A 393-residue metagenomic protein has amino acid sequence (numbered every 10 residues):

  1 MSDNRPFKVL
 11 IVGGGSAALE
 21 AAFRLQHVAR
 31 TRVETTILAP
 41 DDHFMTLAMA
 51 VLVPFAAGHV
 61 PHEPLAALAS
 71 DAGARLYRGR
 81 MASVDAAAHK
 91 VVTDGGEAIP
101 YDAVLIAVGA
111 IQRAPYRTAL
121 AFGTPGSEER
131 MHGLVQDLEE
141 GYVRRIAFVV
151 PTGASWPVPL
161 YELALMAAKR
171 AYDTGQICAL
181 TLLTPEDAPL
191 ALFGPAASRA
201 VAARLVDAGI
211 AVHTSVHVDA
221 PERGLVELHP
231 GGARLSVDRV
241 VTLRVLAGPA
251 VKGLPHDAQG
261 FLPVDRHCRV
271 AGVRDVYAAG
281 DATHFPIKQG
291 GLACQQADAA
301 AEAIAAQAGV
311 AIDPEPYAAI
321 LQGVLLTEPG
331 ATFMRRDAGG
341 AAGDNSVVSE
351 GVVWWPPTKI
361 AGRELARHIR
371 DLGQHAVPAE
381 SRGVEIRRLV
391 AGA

Functional and structural regions predicted by a protein language model:
M1-F7, A74-E162, K169-D173: FAD-binding core/adjacent interface of flavoenzyme oxidoreductases
S2-A74, G153-L192, A393: Beta1-alpha1 glycine-rich phosphate/pyrophosphate-binding loop at the start of Rossmann-like nucleotide-binding domains
G14, G95, V108-G109, P230 (+1 more regions): Glycine-rich, N-terminal phosphate-binding loop of Rossmann-like dinucleotide-binding domains
E34-T36, R75-A87, V91, I99 (+2 more regions): A Rossmann-like FAD-binding core segment of flavoenzymes
I37, A154-S155, P159-G175, F261-L262 (+3 more regions): Active-site substrate-recognition segment that forms the wall of the catalytic cavity or substrate channel
A119-Y142, R234-Q296: FAD-site-proximal beta/loop scaffold in flavoenzymes
A279-P329: A conserved FAD-binding loop/helix module that cradles the flavin
T332-A393: C-terminal auxiliary extensions adjacent to catalytic cores
